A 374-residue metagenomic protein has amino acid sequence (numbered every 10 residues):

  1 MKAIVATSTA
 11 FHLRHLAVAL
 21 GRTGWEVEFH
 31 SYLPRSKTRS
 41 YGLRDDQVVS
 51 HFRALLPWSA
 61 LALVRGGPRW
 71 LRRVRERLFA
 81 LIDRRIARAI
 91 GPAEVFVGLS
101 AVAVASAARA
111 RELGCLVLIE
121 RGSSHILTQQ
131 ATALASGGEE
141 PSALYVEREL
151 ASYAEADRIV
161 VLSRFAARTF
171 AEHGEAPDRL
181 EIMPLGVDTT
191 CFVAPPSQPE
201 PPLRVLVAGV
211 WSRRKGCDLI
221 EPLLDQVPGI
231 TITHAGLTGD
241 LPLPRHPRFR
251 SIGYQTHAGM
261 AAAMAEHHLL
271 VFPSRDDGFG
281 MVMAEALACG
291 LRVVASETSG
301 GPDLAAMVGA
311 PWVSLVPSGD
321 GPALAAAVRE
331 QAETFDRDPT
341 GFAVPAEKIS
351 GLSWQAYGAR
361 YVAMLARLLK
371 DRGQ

Functional and structural regions predicted by a protein language model:
A60-R73, L113-R148: Acceptor-binding helix/loop patch of EC 2.4 sugar-transfer enzymes, predominantly nucleotide-sugar-dependent
D83-A93, V104-S106, E112, H125 (+1 more regions): Membrane-proximal helix-turn-helix segments that form the acceptor-binding/catalytic region of lipid-linked
F165, G186: Carbohydrate-associated surface elements
P196-K215, E221-V227, T233: Conserved donor-binding/catalytic core segment of Leloir-type glycosyltransferases
A262-H267: Short alpha-helical donor nucleotide-sugar binding micro-motif in glycosyltransferases
R275: Aromatic "clamp/platform" in nucleotide-sugar-dependent glycosyltransferases that forms part of the donor/acceptor
R292-S296: Short hydrophobic beta-strand element within catalytic cores of glycosyltransferases and related nucleotide-activated
P302-E330: Change "using UDP/GDP/dTDP sugars" to "using nucleotide sugars
